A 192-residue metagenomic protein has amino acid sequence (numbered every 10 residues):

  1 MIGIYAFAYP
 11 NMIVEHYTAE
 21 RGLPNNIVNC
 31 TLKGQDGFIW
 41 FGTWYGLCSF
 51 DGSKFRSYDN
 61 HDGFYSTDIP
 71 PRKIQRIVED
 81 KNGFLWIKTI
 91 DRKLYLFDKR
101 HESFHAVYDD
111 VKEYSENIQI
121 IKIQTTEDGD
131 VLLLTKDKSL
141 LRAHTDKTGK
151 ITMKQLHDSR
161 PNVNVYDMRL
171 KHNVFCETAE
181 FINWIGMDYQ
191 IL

Functional and structural regions predicted by a protein language model:
M1-L192: Carboxylate-rich, polar loop motifs that coordinate divalent cations or form catalytic acidic clusters
